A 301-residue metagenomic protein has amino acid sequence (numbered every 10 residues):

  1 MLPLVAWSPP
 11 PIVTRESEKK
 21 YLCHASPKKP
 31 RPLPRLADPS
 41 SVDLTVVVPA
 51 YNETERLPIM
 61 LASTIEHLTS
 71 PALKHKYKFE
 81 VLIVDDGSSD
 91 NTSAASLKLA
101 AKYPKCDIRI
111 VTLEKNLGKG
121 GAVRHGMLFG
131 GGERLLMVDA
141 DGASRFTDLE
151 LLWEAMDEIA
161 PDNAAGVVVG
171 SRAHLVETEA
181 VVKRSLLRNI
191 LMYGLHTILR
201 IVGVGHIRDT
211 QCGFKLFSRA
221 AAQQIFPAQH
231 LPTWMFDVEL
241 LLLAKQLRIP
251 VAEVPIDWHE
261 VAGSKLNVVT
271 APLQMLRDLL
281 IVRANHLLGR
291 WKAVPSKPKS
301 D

Functional and structural regions predicted by a protein language model:
M1-V42, G205, A228-D301: Hydrophobic helical membrane-anchoring modules
P27-P34, E53-A72: Short, well-formed alpha-helical segments that are part of the catalytic scaffolds of diverse glycosyltransferases
V42-L44, H67-L82, N91, K105-R109: Short loop->beta transition adjacent to catalytic acidic/histidine clusters or analogous donor-positioning motifs
V42-V48, L57, T64, F79-V84 (+1 more regions): Hydrophobic targeting segments
E53-R56, S88, K119: Donor nucleotide-sugar binding loop of glycosyltransferases
P58-I59, D90-L99: Acidic helix N-cap motif at the loop->helix transition within catalytic regions of sugar-transfer enzymes
L82-A94, G142: A conserved acidic beta->alpha catalytic loop
L113-G130, R134-M137, F146-W234, V261-N267: Acceptor/aglycone-binding surface of glycosyltransferases and processive sugar-polymer synthases
